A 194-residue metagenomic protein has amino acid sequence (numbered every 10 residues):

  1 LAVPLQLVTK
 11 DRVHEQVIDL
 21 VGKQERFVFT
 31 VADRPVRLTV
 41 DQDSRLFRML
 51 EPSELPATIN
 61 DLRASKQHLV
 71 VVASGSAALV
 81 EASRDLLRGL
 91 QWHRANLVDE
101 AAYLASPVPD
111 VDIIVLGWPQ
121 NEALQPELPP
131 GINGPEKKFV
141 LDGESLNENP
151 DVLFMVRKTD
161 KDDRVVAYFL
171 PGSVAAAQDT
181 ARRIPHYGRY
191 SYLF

Functional and structural regions predicted by a protein language model:
L1, D41-P56, D61: Edge strands and adjacent loops of beta-rich recognition modules
L1-V21, E25-D41: Beta-strand-rich binding/interaction modules
T9-D11, D33-P35, Q42-S44, Q120 (+2 more regions): A broadly conserved detector of short glycine/acidic/proline-rich loop/turn motifs that flank catalytic sites and bind
E25-F27, V36, F47, L69 (+1 more regions): A broad, structure-centric signal for solvent-exposed, well-ordered loop/edge residues that line or flank functional
F27, M49-E51, Q178-D179: A short, polar/proline- and glycine-enriched secondary-structure boundary/capping micro-motif
E54-F194: Solvent-exposed alpha-helical segments and adjacent loops that form catalytic or protein-interaction surfaces
